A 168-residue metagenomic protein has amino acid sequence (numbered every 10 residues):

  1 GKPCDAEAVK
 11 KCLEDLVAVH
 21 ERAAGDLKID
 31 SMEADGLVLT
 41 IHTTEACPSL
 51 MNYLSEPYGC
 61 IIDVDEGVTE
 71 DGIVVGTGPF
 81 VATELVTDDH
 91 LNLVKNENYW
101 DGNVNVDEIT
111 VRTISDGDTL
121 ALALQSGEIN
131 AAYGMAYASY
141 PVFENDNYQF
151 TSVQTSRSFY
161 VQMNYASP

Functional and structural regions predicted by a protein language model:
G1-H20: Aromatic- and charge-enriched surface segment that lines or borders ligand/interaction sites
K2, N98-V142: Ligand-site clamp/hinge motif
E14-E21, S55, N98, Q125 (+2 more regions): Sec-exported extracytoplasmic/periplasmic mature domains
R22-V64: Surface-exposed binding/hinge segments that line and control ligand-binding clefts or catalytic entry sites
G25-L27, P141-S152: Ligand-binding "clamshell"
L27, G36-V38, V75-T77, D88 (+3 more regions): Extracytoplasmic
Y53-V104, E108, D118: Gly/Pro-rich hinge or "lid" segments in bacterial periplasmic/extracellular proteins
V94-E97, T155-P168: A bilobed periplasmic-binding-protein/Venus flytrap-type ligand-binding module shared by bacterial periplasmic
